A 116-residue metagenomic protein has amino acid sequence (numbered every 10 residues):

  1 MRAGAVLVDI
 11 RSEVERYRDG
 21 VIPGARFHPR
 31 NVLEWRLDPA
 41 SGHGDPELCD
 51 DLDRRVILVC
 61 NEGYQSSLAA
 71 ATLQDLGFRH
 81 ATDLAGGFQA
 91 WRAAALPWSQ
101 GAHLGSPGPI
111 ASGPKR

Functional and structural regions predicted by a protein language model:
M1-V6, I10-R55, Y64-R116: Rhodanese-like catalytic fold shared by cysteine-dependent sulfurtransferases and DSP/PTP-type phosphatases
